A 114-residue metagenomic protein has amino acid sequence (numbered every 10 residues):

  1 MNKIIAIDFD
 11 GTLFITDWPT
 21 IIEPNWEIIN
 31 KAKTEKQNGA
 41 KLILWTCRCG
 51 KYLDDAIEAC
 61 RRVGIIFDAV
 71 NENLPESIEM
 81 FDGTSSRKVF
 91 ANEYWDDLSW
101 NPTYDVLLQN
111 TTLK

Functional and structural regions predicted by a protein language model:
M1-K114: HAD-like aspartate-dependent phosphatase fold
